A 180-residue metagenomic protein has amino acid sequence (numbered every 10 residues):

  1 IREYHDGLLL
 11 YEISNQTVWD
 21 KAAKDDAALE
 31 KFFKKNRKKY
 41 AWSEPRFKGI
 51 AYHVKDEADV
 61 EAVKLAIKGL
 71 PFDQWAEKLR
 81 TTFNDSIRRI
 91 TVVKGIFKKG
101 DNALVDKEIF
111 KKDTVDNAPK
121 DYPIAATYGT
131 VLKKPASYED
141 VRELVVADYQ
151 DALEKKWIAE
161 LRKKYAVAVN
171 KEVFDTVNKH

Functional and structural regions predicted by a protein language model:
I1-H180: PPIase-associated folding chaperone regions across multiple families
